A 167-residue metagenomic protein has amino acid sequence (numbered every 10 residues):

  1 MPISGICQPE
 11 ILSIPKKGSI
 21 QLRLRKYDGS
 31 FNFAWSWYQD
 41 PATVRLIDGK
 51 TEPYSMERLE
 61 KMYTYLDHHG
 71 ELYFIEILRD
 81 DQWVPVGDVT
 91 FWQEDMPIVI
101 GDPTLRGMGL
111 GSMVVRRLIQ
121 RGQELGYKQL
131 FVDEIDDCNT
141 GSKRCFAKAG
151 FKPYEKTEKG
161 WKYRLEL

Functional and structural regions predicted by a protein language model:
M1-K61: A short, well-structured alpha-helix characteristic of acyl/acetyltransferase catalytic modules
M62-I75: A short helix-loop-beta-strand connector motif used in the catalytic cores of GNAT acetyltransferases and, in some
F74, Q82-D95: Conserved beta-strand in the GNAT
E76, D95-L110, I135-D136: A short, internal acetyl-CoA/4′-phosphopantetheine-binding micro-motif in the GNAT/acyltransferase core
R106, V115-Q123, A147: A conserved short alpha-helix in the GNAT/GCN5 acetyltransferase fold that borders and helps form the acetyl-CoA
S112, D137-E155: Conserved active-site alpha-helix within GNAT-family acetyltransferase domains
G122-I135: Conserved GNAT acetyl-CoA-binding A-motif
K156-L167: C-terminal "cap" of GNAT-fold acetyltransferases
